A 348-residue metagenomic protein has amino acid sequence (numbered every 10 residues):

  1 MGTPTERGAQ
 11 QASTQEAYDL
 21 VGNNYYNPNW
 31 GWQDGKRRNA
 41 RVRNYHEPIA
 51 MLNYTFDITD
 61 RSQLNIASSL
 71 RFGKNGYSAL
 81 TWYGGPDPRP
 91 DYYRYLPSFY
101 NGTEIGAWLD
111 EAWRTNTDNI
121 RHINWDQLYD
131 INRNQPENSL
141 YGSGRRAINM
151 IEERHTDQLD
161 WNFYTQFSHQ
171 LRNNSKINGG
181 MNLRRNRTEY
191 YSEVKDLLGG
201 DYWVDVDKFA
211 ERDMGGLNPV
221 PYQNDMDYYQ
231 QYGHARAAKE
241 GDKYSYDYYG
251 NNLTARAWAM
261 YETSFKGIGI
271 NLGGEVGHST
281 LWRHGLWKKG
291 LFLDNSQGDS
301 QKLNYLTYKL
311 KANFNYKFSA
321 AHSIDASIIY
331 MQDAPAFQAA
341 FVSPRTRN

Functional and structural regions predicted by a protein language model:
M1-R7, Y45-Y83, D91-N101, H155-V194 (+2 more regions): Transmembrane beta-barrel strand/turn architecture of Gram-negative outer membrane proteins
G2-N53, G76-E152, P219-A238: Acidic/polar loop-and-plug regions of large Gram-negative outer-membrane beta-barrel proteins
G2-Q33, N65, G76-Y92, L183 (+4 more regions): Outer-membrane beta-barrel and related beta-rich outer-membrane complex signature in Gram-negative bacteria
E6, D19, D34, N39 (+20 more regions): Acidic-enriched, low-complexity/disordered segments with a strong bias for Aspartate over Glutamate
E47-N53, Q63, S78-Y92, I123-Q170 (+4 more regions): Surface-exposed extracellular loop regions of Gram-negative outer-membrane beta-barrel proteins
M150, K176-H322, Q332-R347: Signature of Gram-negative outer-membrane beta-barrel scaffolds
